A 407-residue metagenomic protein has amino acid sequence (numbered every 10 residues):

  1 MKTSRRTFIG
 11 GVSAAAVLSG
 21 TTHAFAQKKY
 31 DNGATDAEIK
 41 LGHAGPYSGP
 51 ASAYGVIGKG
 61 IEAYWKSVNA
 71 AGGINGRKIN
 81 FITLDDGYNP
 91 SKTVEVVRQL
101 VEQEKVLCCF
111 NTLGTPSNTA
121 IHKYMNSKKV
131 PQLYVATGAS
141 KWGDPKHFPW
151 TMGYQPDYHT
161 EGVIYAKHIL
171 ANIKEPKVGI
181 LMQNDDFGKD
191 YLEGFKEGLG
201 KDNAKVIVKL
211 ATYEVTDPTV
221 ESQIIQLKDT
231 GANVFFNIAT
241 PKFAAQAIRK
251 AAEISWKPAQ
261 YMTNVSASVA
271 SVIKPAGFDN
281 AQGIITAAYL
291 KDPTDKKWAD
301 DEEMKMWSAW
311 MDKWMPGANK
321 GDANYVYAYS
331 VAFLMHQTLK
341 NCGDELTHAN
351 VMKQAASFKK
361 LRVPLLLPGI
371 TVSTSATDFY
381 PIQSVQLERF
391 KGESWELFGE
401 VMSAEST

Functional and structural regions predicted by a protein language model:
M1-A15: N-terminal secretory signal peptides and thylakoid transit peptides that target proteins across membranes
T22-A26: Sec/Tat signal peptide C-region and signal peptidase I cleavage site
Q27-K29, E38, A53-K59, A71-D144 (+3 more regions): Beta-alpha junction/loop-to-helix N-cap segments that form part of ligand/metal-binding clefts
D31-T35, G42-E62, L84-P90, L113-G114 (+4 more regions): Extracytoplasmic "Venus flytrap"
D86, L133, S140-G143, V215-T216 (+2 more regions): Venus flytrap/periplasmic-binding-protein-like
K92-E95, E102, S140-G143, F148-I254 (+1 more regions): Extracellular/periplasmic Venus flytrap/periplasmic-binding protein
A251-Y327, V401-E405: Extracellular/periplasmic periplasmic-binding protein-like sensory domains
K313, G317-V326, H336-W395: Segments of small-molecule ligand-sensing domains
